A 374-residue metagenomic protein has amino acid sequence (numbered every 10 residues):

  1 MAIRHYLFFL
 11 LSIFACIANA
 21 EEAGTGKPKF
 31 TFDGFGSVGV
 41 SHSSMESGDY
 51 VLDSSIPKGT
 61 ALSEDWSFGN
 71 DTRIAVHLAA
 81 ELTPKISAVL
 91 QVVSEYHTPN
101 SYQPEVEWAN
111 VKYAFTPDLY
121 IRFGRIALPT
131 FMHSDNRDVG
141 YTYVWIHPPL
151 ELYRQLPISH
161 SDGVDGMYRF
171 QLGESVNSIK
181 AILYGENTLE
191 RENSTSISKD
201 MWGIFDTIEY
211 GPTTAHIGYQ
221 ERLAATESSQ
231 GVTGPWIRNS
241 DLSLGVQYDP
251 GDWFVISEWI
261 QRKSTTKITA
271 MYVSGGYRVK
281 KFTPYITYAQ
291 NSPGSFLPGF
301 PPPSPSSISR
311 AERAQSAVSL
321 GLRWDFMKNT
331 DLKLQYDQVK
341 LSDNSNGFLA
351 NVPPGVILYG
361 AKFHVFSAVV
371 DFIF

Functional and structural regions predicted by a protein language model:
M1-L7: Bacterial N-terminal signal peptides that target proteins for export
F8-A15: Bacterial N-terminal signal peptides
A18-D65, T330: Outer-membrane beta-barrel biogenesis signature
P28, M45-S47, L62-S63, S101 (+3 more regions): Outer-membrane beta-barrel pore domains
K29-S43, E64-E186, T207-T214, S274-Y277 (+2 more regions): Outer membrane beta-barrel
V51-G59, G140-P149, P301-S304, N351: Short glycine/proline- and charge-enriched loop/turn segments that cap or connect secondary-structure elements
H97-N100, E190-E192, S264-T265: A generic structural signal for short coil/turn motifs at secondary-structure boundaries
I182-E227: Loop-centered beta-sheet repeat module
